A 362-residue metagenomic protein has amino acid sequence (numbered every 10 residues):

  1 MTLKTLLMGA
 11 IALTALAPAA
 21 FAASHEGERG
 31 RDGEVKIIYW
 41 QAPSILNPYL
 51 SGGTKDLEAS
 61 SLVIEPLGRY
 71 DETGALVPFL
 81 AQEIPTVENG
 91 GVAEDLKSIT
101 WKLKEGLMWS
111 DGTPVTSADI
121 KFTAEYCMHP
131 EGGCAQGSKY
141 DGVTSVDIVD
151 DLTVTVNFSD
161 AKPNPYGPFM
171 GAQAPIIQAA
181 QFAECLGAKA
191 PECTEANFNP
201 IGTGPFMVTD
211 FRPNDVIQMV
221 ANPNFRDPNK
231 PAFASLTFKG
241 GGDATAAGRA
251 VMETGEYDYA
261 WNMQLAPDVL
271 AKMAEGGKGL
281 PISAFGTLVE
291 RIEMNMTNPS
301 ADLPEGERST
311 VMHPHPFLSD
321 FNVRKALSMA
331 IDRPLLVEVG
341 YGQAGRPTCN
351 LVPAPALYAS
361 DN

Functional and structural regions predicted by a protein language model:
T2-A22: Gram-negative bacterial Sec-dependent N-terminal signal peptides
F21-E28, A42, R69-E72, N89-G90 (+6 more regions): Extracytoplasmic/periplasmic ligand-capture domains
S24-H25, G142-V143, A190-N197, G202-V208: Short, P/G- and charge-enriched loop/turn segments at secondary-structure junctions
G30, Q136-L186, D210: Surface-exposed binding/hinge segments that line and control ligand-binding clefts or catalytic entry sites
K36, V77, T100, T153-T155 (+1 more regions): General beta-strand recognition
K36-A93, E125, I201-P205: N-terminal lobe/hinge region of extracytoplasmic solute-binding protein
P66-A75, C134-A135, K189-N199, P355: Short aromatic-glycine motifs in intrinsically disordered, low-complexity regions
